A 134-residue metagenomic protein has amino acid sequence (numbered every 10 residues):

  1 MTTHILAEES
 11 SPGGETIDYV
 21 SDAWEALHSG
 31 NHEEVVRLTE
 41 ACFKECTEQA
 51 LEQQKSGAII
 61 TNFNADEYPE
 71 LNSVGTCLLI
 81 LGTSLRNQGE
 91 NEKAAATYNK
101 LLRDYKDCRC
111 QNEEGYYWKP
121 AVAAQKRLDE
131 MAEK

Functional and structural regions predicted by a protein language model:
I17-W24, T83: Amphipathic alpha-helical repeat scaffolds
E52-T76, R109-K134: TPR/TPR-like alpha-solenoid helical repeat scaffolds
